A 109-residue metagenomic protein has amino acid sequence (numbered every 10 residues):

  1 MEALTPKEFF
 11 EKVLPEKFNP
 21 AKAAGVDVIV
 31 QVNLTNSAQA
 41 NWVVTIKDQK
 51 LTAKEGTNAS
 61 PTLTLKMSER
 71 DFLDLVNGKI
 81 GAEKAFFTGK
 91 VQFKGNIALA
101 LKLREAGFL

Functional and structural regions predicted by a protein language model:
M1-L109: Feature captures hydrophobic
